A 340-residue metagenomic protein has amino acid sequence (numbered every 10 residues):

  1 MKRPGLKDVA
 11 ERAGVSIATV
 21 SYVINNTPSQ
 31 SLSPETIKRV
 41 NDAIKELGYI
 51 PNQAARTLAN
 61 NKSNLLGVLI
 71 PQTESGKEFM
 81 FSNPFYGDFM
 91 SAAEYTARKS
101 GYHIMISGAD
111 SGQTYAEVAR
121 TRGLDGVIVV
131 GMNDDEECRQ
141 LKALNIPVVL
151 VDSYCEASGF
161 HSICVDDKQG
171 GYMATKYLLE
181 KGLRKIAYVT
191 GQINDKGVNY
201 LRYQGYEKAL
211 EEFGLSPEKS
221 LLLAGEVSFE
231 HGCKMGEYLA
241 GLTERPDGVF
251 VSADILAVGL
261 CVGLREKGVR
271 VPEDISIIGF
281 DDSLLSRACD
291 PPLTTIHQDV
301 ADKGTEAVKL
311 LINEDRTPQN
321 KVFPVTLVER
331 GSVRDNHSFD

Functional and structural regions predicted by a protein language model:
M1, N61, L65-K176, M235-R245 (+2 more regions): Alpha-helical recognition/docking segments in bacterial nutrient-uptake and carbohydrate-utilization systems
M1-N64: N-terminal helix-turn-helix DNA-binding module of bacterial transcription factors
A43, A92, T96, L201-F213 (+1 more regions): Alpha-helical structural signal in soluble globular domains
I50, K99-H103, P147, R184 (+2 more regions): Residue-level detector of anion-binding/catalytic polar loops
G76-G87, H103-T114, I163-M173, V189-E211 (+4 more regions): Hinge/beta->alpha junction and helix N-cap segments in small-molecule ligand-binding domains
T121-V130, A187-T190, L222, T243-A253 (+1 more regions): Periplasmic-binding protein-like
E237-D340: Flexible loop/turn connectors
